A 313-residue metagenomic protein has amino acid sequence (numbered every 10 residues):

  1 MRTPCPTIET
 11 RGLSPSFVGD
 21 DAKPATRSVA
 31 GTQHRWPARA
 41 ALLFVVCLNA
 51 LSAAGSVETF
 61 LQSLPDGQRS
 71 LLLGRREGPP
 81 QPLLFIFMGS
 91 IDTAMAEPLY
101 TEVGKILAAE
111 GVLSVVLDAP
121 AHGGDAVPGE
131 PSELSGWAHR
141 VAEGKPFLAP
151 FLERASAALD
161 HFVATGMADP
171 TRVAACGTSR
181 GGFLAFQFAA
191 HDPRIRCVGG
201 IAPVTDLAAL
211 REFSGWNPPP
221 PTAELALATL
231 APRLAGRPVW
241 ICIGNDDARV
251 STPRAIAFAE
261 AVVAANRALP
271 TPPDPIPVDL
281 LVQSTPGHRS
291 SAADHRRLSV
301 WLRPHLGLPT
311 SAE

Functional and structural regions predicted by a protein language model:
A54-G78: N-terminal cap/lid segment of alpha/beta-hydrolase-fold proteins
P80-G89: Short beta-strand element of the alpha/beta-hydrolase
G89-T93, S114: Serine-hydrolase catalytic-loop signature spanning alpha/beta hydrolases and amidase-signature enzymes
E97-V115: Short amphipathic alpha-helix adjacent to the substrate-entry channel of hydrolases
G136-T165: Alpha/beta-hydrolase active-site loop
S156-P218: Primarily recognizes the serine-hydrolase "nucleophile elbow" in alpha/beta-hydrolase and SGNH/GDSL folds
A208-N266, T271-P272: The feature captures the conserved acid-bearing segment of alpha/beta-hydrolase catalytic domains
A265-E313: C-terminal catalytic histidine-bearing segment of alpha/beta-hydrolase fold enzymes
